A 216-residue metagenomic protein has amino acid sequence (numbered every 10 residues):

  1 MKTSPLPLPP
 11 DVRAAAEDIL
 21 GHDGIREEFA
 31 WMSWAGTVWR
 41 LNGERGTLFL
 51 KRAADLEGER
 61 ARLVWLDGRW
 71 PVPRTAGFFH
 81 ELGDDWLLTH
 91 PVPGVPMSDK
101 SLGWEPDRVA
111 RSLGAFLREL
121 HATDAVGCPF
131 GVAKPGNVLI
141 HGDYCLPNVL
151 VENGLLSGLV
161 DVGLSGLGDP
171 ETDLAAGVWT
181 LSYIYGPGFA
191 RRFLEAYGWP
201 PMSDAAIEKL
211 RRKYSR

Functional and structural regions predicted by a protein language model:
M1-I25: Juxta-kinase regulatory segment immediately upstream of eukaryotic protein kinase catalytic domains
I19-N42: ATP-binding glycine-rich phosphate-binding loop
A35-G36, T47-L87, D99-E119: A conserved alpha-helical element in kinase catalytic cores
R40-E44, H90-P91, E152: Active-site beta-strand termini and strand-to-loop segments that position acidic
D85, N137-V138: Residues on conserved beta-strands of the protein kinase catalytic domain
L87-V95: Short pocket-lining segment of the protein kinase catalytic domain that shapes the ATP-binding cleft
V138-I140, E152-M202: Active-site Asp-x-Gly
D143, N148: Conserved catalytic-loop position in the HRD/HxD motif
